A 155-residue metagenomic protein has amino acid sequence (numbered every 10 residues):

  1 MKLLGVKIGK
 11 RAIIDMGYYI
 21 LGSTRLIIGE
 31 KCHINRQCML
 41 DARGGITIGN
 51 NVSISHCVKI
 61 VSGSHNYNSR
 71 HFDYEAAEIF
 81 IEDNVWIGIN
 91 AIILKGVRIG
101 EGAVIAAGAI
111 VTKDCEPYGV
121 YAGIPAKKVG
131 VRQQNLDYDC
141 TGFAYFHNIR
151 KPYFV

Functional and structural regions predicted by a protein language model:
M1-A12: A transmembrane-helix-recognition feature enriched in membrane-embedded lipid enzymes and envelope glyco-/phospholipid
L3, D73-L94, I124-V155: C-terminal segments of enzyme domains that contribute to small-molecule binding surfaces
K10, D15-M16, L21-G22, G29-E30 (+13 more regions): Left-handed beta-helix
Y67-R70: A short acidic, helix-capping loop that chelates divalent metal ions and anchors anionic groups
